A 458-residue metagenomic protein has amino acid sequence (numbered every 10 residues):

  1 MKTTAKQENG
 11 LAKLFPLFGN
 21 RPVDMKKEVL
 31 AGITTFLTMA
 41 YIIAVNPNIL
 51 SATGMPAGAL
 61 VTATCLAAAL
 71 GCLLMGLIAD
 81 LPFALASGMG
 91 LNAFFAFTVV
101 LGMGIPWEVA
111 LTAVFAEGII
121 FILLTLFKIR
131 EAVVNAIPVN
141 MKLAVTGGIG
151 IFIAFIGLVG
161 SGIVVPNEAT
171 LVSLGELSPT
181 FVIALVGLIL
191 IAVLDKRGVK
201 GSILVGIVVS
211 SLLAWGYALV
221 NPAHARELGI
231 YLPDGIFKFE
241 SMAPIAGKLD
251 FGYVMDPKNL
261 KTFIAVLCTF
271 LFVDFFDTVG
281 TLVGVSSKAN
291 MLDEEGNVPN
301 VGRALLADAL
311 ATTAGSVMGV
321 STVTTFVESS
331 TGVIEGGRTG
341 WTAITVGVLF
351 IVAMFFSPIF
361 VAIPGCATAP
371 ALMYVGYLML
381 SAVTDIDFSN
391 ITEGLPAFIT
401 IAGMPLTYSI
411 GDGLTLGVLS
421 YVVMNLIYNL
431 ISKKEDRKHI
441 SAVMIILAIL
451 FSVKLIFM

Functional and structural regions predicted by a protein language model:
K2-A59, V172-S173, I207-G302, S452-V453 (+1 more regions): Helix-loop-helix hairpins and the membrane-proximal interhelical loops of multi-pass alpha-helical transport proteins
T3, A68-M89: Juxtamembrane transmembrane-helix boundary signature
N9-N46, A67, G88-F97, L101-I149 (+1 more regions): Helix-loop-helix junctions within the multi-pass membrane cores of secondary transporters/permeases
L37-Y41, I78-G88, F121-L124, G198-V199 (+4 more regions): Short helix-coil transition sites and intra-membrane helix breaks within transmembrane domains of multi-pass
S51, G76, D80, A84 (+7 more regions): Transmembrane helix-loop junctions in multipass membrane proteins, especially transporters and channels
T53-L73: Loop-to-helix transition at the N-terminal end of transmembrane alpha-helices
M103-L212, G216, I344-M458: Membrane-embedded alpha-helical modules
